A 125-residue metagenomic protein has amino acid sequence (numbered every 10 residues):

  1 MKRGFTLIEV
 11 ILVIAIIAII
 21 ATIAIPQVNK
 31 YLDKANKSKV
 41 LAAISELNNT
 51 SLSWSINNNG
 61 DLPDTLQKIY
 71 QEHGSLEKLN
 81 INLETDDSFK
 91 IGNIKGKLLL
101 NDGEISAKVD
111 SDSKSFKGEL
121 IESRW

Functional and structural regions predicted by a protein language model:
M1-V28: N-terminal single-pass transmembrane signal-anchor helix
I17, V28-K34, Q71-H73: Alpha-helix termini
A21, A43-I44, N80, S115: Alpha-helical interaction segments
A24, Y31, S51: Conserved alpha-helical elements of the SDR catalytic core
Q27-E46: Aliphatic-rich helix starts adjacent to a transmembrane/signal segment
K30, S38, W54-N57, D61: Generic macromolecular interface patches on structured domains
A43-N59: N-terminal alpha-helical signal peptides/signal-anchor transmembrane segments
I56-W125: Extracellular/periplasmic head regions of type IV pilus-like filament subunits
